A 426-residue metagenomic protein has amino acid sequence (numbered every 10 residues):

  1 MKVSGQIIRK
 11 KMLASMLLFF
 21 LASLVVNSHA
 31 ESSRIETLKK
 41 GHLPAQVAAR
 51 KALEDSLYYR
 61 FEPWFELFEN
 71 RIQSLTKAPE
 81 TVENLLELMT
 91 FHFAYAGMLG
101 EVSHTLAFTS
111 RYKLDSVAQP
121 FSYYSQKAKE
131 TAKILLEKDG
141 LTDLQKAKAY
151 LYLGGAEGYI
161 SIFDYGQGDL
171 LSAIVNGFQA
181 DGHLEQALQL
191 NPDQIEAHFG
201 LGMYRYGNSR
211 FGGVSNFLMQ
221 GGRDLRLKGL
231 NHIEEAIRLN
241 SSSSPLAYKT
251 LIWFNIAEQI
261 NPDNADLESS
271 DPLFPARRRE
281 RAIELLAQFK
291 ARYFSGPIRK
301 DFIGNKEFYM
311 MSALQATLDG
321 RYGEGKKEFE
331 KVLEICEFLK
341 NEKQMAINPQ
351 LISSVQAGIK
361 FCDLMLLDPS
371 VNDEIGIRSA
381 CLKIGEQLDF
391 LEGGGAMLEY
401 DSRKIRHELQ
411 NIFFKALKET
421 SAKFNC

Functional and structural regions predicted by a protein language model:
M1-R9: N-terminal secretory signal peptides that target proteins for export/translocation
S15-S23: Bacterial N-terminal signal peptides
S28-S32: Boundary at the C-terminal end of the N-terminal hydrophobic targeting segment
E36-K40, P44, A48-N70, L88-D193 (+2 more regions): Short coil/linker segments at helix-helix boundaries
G41-P44, S209, S242-A247, D301-M311 (+1 more regions): Generic helix N-cap/helix-start motif at coil->alpha-helix transitions
L75, L99, A132, D139 (+9 more regions): Alpha-helical junction/boundary sensor with strong preference for TPR arrays
T81, K146, Q194, S242-S244 (+3 more regions): Residue-level recognition of tetratricopeptide repeat
Q350, A357, F361-C426: Terminal, low-structured helical/coil segments at or just beyond the last alpha-helical repeat
